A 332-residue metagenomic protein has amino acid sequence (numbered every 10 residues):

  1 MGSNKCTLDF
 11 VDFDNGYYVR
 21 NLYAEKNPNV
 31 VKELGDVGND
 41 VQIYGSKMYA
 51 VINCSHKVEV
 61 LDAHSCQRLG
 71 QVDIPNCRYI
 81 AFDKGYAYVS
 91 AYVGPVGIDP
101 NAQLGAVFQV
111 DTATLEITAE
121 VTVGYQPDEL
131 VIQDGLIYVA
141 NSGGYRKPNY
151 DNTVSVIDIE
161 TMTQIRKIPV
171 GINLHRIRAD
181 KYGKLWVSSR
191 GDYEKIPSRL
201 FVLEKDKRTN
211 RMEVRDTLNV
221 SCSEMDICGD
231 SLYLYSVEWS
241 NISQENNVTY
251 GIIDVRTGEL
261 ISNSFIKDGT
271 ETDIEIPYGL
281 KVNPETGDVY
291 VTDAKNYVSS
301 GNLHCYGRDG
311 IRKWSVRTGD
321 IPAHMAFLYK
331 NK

Functional and structural regions predicted by a protein language model:
M1-K332: Predominantly soluble domains enriched in secretory-pathway, periplasmic, or organellar proteins
